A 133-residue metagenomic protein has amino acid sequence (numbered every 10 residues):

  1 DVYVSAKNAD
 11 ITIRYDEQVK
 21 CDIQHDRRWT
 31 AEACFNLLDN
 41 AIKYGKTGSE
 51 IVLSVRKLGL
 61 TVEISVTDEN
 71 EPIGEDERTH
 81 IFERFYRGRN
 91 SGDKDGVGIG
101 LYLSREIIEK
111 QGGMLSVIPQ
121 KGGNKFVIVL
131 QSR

Functional and structural regions predicted by a protein language model:
T12-D22, L58: Conserved catalytic submotifs in the C-terminal HATPase_c
T30-A31: A residue-level detector for a conserved hydrophobic packing site within the catalytic ATP-binding domain
A41-I42: Short helix-loop "hinge" at the ATP-lid/N-box region of the Bergerat-fold HATPase_c
G48-L60: Short beta-strand/loop element within the Bergerat-fold HATPase_c
I73-Y86: Short conserved segment of the HATPase_c
G100, S104: Short alpha-helical Gxxx[C/S/T] motif in the catalytic ATP-binding
G113-M114: Conserved glycine-rich
